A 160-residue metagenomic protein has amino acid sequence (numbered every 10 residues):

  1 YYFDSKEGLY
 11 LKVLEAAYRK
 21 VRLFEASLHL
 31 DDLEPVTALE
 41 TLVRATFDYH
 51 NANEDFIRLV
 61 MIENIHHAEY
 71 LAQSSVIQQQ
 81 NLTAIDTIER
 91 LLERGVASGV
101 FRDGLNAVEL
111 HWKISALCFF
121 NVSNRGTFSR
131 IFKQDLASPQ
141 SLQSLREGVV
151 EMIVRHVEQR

Functional and structural regions predicted by a protein language model:
Y1-D4: Base-recognition residues in the alpha-helical recognition helix of bacterial helix-turn-helix
G8-D31, T37, T41-D48, L59 (+3 more regions): Alpha-helical structural segments
A16, L59-E63, K113, L117: Short acidic/histidine-centered micro-motifs embedded in hydrophobic/aromatic stretches that mark compact functional
D31-P35, N53, H67, R160: Short coil/turn helix-boundary motifs
V36-T37, V76-Q80, A97-K113: All-alpha amphipathic helical-bundle segments outside canonical DNA-binding/catalytic cores that form hydrophobic
A45-D48, A52, L82-S98, K113-R160: C-terminal peripheral helix-coil segments that are non-catalytic and often amphipathic
N51-S75, R125-F132: Amphipathic alpha-helical segments used for helix-helix packing
